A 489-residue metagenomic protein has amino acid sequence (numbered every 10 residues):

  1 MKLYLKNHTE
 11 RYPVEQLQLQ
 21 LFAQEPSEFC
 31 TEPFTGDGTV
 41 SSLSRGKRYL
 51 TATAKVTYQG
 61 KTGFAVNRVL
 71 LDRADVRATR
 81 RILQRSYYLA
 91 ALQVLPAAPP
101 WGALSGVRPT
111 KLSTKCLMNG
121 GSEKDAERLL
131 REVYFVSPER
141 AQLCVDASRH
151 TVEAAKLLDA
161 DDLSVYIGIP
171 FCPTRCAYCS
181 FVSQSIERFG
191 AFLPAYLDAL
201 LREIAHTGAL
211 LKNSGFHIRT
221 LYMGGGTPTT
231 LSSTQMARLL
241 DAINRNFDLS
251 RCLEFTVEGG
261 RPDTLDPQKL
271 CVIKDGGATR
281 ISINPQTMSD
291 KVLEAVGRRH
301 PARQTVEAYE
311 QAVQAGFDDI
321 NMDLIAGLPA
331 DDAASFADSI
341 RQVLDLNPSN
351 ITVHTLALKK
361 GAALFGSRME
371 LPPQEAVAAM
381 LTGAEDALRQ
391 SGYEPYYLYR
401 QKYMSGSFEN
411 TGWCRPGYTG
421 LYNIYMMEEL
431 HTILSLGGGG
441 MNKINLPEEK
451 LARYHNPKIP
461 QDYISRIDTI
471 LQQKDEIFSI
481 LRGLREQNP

Functional and structural regions predicted by a protein language model:
M1-N119, L200, P416-P489: Radical SAM enzyme core and accessory elements
T31-G38, G361-L436: A C-terminal junction/extension of Radical SAM enzymes
A52-A54, I167, I281-I283: Short beta-strand motif preference
K61, A65-V76, G120-D125, L210-F216 (+2 more regions): Short, glycine- and charge-enriched coil/turn segments that flank and shape catalytic ligand pockets
L95-A98, M118-V165: N-terminal [4Fe-4S]-dependent radical SAM core
D162-L197: Canonical Radical SAM [4Fe-4S] cluster-binding loop centered on the CxxxCxxC motif and its immediate flanking residues
S183-G383: Conserved non-cysteine loop/helix-boundary elements of the Radical SAM core domain that shape
F216-G225, G406-N410, K474-P489: Amphipathic, soluble alpha/beta structural segments
